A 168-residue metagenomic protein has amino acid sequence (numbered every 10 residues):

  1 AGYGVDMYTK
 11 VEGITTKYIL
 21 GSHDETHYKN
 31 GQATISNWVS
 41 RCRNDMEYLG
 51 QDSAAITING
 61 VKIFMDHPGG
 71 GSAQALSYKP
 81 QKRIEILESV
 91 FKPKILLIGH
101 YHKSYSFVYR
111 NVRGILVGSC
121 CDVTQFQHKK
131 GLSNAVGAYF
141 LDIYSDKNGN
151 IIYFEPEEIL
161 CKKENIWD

Functional and structural regions predicted by a protein language model:
A1-G50: Core catalytic region of metal-dependent phosphoesterases/phosphodiesterases, especially metallo-beta-lactamase-like
M7-Y8, A54-A55, S104: Conserved catalytic-core segments centered on acid/base and nucleophilic motifs
K10-E12, T57, E88-K92: Flexible, charged surface loops at secondary-structure boundaries
C42, C120-C121, C161: Generic recognition of cysteine residues
R43-G70, L76: Long, positively charged binding patches that form subdomain-scale interaction surfaces for polyanionic ligands
K62-P156: Conserved beta-sheet core of the metallophosphoesterase superfamily
Y153-W167: Short, solvent-exposed aromatic-acidic interface loops
